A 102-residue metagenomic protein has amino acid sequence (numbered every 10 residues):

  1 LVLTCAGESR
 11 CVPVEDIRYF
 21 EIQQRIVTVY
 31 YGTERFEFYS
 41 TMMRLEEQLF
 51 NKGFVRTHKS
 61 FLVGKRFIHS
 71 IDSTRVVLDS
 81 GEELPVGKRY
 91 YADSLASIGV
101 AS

Functional and structural regions predicted by a protein language model:
L1-G7, Y90-S102: Eukaryotic intrinsically disordered, low-complexity regulatory linkers and tails enriched in Ser/Thr/Pro
L1-P85: Conserved binding/recognition cores within well-folded domains
